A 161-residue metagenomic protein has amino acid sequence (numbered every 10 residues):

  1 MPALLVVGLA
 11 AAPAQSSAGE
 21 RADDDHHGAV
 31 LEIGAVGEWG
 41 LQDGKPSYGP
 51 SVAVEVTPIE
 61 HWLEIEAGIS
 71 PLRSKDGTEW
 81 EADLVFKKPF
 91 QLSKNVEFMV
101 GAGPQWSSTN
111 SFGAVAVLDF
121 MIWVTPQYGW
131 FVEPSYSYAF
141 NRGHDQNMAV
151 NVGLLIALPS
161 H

Functional and structural regions predicted by a protein language model:
M1-A10: Bacterial N-terminal signal peptides
A11-P71, N147-H161: Short glycine/proline- and aromatic-enriched beta-strand/turn motifs that initiate or cap beta-hairpins
D25-H27, Q42-P46, S74-W80, S107-F112 (+1 more regions): Replace "Gram-negative outer membrane beta-barrel proteins" with "bacterial and organellar outer membrane beta-barrel
G37, P134-S137: Generic short beta-strand segments
A53-P126, W130-E133, I156, H161: Gram-negative (and chloroplast) outer-membrane scaffold detector with strong preference for beta-barrel transmembrane
I122-T125, H144, M148: Short, amphipathic alpha-helical segments
Y128, A139-G143: Short, exposed beta-strand-loop hairpins at the edges of beta-sheets in extracellular/periplasmic proteins
F131-E133, Q146-A149: A general structural signal for short secondary-structure boundary/capping elements
